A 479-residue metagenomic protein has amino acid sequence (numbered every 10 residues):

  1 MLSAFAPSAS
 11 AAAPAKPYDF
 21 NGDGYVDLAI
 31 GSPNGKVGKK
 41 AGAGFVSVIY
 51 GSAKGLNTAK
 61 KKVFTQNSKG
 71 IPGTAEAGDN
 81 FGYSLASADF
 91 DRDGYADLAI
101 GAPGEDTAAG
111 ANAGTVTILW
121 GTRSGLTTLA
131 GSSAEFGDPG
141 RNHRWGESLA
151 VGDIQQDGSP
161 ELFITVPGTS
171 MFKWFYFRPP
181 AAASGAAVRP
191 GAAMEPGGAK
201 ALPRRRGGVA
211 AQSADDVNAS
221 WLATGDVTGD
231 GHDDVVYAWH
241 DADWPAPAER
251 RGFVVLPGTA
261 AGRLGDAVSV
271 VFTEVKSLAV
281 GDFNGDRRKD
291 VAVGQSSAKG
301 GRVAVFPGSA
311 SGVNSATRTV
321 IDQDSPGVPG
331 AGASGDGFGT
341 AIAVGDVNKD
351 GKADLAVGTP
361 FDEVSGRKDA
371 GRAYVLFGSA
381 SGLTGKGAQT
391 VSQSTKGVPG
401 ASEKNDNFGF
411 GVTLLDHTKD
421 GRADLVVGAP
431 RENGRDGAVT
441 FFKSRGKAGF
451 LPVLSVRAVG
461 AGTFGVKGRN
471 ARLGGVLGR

Functional and structural regions predicted by a protein language model:
M1-K16, Y50-N80, W120-R144, Y176-V217 (+4 more regions): Blade-edge motifs of beta-propeller repeat domains
A12-V26, G31, G82-Y95, G146-Q156 (+5 more regions): Beta-propeller blade termini
G22-G31, R92-P103, Q156-T165, G229-A238 (+3 more regions): Acidic/hydrophobic-patterned starts of short beta strands in beta-sheet-rich repeat architectures
L28-I30, V46-I49, F64, F81 (+17 more regions): Hydrophobic strand positions within the blades of repeat-based beta-sheet folds
G31, A77-D91, Y95-E105, G110-G121 (+2 more regions): Mobile, glycine-rich extracellular loop/lid and propeptide segments that shape or gate substrate/ligand access
N34-K39, G104-A109, G168-M171, H240-A246 (+3 more regions): Short glycine/acidic-enriched loop and turn motifs that connect beta-strands
G44-V46, A59, G114-V116, S170-F172 (+9 more regions): Repetitive beta-architecture junctions, highlighting loop-to-beta-strand starts across blade-like repeats
N218-S311: Long, internal scaffold/assembly segments composed of regular secondary structure
